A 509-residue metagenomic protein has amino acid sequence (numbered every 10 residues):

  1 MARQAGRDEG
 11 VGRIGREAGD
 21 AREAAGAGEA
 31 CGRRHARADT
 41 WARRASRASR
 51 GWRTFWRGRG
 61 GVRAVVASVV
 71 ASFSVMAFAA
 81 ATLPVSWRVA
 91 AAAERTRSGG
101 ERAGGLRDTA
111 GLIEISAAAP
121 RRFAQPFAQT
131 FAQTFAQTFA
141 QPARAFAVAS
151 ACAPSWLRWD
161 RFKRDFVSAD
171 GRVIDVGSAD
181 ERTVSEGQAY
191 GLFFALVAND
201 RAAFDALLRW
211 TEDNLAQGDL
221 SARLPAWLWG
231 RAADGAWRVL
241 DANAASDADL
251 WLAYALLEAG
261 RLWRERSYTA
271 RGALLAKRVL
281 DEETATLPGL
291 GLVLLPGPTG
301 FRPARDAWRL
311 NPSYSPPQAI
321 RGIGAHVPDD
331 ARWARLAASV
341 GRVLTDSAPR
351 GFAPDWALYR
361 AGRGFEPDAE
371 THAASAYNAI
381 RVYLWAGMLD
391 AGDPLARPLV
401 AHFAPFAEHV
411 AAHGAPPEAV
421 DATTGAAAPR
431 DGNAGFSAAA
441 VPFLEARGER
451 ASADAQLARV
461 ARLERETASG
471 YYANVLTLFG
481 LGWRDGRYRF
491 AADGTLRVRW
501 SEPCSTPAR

Functional and structural regions predicted by a protein language model:
M1-A67, R95-A110, A118-R121, R144: Compositionally biased, low-complexity flexible segments
R37, W52, W56, V69 (+9 more regions): Tyrosine-centered aromatic motifs in long, intrinsically disordered, low-complexity repeat arrays
M76-R97, A145: Signal peptide processing junction and immediate N-terminal pro/mature segment of secreted/exported proteins
A92-R95, G104-F127, P142-E186, L196-V239 (+3 more regions): Low-complexity, Ser/Thr/Pro/Gly-enriched N-terminal "stalk/linker" regions
G111-I115, A151-L157, E181-S185, A222 (+4 more regions): Extended ligand-binding clefts on enzyme/binding-domain cores
V184-Q188, V239-R261: Aromatic-rich carbohydrate-recognition surfaces in CAZymes
L192-V197, W251-R261, Q318-G322, L384-M388 (+2 more regions): Short glycine/serine- and small hydrophobic-enriched flexible loop segments
G425-R509: C-terminal functional modules
